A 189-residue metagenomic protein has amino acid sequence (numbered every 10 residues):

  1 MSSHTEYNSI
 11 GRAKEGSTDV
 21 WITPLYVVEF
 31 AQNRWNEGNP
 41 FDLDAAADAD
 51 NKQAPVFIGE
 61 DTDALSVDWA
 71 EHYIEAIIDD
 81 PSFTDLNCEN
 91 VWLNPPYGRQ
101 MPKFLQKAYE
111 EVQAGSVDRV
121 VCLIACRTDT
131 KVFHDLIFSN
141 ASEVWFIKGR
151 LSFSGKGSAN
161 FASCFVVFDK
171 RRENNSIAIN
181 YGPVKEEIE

Functional and structural regions predicted by a protein language model:
M1-E189: Class I S-adenosyl-L-methionine-dependent methyltransferase catalytic core
